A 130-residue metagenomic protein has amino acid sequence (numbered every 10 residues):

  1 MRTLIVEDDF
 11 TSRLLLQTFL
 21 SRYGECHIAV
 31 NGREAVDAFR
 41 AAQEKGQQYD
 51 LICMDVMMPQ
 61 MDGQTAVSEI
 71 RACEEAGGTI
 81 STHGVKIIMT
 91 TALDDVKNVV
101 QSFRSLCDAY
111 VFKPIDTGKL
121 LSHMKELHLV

Functional and structural regions predicted by a protein language model:
D9-I28: Two-component/phosphorelay signaling modules centered on CheY-like receiver
I28-A41, G63-T65: Helix N-cap/capping motif at the beta->alpha junctions
D37, Q64-T82: Short amphipathic alpha-helix used as the core "switch/output" element in two-component signaling
Q43-C53: Active-site beta3 strand of CheY-like receiver
M58: Receiver (REC) domain active-site loop signature in two-component systems and cognate sites in sensor histidine kinases
T65, H83, D94-A109, S122: Alpha4 helix (beta4-alpha4-beta5 surface) of REC/receiver domains from two-component response regulators
I115-M124: C-terminal output helix
